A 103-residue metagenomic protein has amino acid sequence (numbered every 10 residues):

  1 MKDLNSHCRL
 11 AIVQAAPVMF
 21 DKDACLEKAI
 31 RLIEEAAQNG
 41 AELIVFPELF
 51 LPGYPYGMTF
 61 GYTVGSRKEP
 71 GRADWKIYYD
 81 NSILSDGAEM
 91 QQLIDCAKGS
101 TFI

Functional and structural regions predicted by a protein language model:
M1-I103: Hydrophobic structural segments
